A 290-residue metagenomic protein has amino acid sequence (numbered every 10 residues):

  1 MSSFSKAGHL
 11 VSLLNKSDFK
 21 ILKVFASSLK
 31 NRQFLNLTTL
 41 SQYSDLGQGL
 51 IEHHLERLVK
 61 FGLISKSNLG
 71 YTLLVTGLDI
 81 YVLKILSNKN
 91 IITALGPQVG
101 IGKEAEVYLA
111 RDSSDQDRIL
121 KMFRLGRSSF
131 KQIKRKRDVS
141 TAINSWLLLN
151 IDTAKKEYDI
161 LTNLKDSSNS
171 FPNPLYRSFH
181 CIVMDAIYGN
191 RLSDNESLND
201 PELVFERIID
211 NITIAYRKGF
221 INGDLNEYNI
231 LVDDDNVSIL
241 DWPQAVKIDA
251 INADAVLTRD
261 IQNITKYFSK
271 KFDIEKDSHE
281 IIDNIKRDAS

Functional and structural regions predicted by a protein language model:
S2-H9, L46-E52, K60-N68, D79-N190 (+2 more regions): Conserved ATP-binding subdomain of kinase catalytic cores across diverse folds
N15-Y43: Short amphipathic alpha-helical interface segments
S41, D45-G47, L148-F171, S193-D233 (+2 more regions): Conserved kinase catalytic-core helix
R57: Alpha-helical DNA-recognition elements
L69-V75: Minor-groove-contacting beta-hairpin "wing" of winged helix-turn-helix DNA-binding domains
R124, Y188, E227, V232 (+1 more regions): Short, glycine/acidic-enriched loop or turn micro-motifs at the edges of active sites
R191-N195, K247-A250: Short small-residue beta-strand/loop micro-motif enriched in glycine and branched aliphatics
Y216-N222, D233-S290: C-lobe/activation-segment region of protein kinase-like
